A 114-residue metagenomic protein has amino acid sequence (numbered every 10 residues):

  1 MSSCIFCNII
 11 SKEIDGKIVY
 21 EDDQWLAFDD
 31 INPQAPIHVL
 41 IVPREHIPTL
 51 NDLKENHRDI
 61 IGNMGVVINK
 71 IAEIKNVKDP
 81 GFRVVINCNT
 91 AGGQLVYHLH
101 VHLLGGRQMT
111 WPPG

Functional and structural regions predicted by a protein language model:
M1-G114: HIT superfamily nucleotide-processing domains
